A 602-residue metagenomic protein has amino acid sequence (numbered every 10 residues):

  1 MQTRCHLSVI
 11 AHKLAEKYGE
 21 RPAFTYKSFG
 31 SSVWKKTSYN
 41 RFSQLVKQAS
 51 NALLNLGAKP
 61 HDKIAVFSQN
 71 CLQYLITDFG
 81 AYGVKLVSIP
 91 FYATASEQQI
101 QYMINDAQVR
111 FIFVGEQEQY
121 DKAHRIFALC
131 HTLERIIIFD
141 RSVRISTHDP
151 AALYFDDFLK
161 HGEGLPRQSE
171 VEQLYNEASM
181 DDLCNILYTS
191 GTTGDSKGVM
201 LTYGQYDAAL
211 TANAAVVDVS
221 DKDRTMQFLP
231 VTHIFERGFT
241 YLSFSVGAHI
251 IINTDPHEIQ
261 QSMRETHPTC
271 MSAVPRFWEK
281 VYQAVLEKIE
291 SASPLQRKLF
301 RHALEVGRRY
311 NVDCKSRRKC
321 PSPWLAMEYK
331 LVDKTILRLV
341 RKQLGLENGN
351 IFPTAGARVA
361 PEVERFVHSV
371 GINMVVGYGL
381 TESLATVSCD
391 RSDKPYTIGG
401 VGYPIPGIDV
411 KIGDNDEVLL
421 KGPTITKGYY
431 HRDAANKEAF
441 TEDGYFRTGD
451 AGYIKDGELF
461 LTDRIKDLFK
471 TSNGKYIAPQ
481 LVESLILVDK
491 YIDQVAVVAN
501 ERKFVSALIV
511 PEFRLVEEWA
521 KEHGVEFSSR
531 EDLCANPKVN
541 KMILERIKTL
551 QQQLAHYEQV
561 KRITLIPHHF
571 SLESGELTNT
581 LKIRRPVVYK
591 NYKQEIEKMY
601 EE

Functional and structural regions predicted by a protein language model:
G19-P22, I137-I138, E163-Y188, D195 (+1 more regions): Conserved pre-ATP/AMP-binding loop-to-beta segment of ANL
F24-C71, L75-F79, S96-Q101, Y154-E163 (+1 more regions): Conserved AMP-binding/adenylate-forming core of the ANL superfamily
S28-S31, Y120-S179, V285-L339: ANL superfamily adenylate-forming
K36-N40, C184-L210: Conserved AMP-binding A3 loop
K47-Q48, M180, V199-S220, R338: Conserved structural elements of the adenylate-forming
L56, G83-H161, M542-K548: Structural core segment of the AMP-binding/adenylate-forming
D207-R224, V231-K334, N348: Conserved AMP-binding/adenylation subdomain of ANL enzymes
P404-T471, V488: Conserved ATP-binding/catalytic segment of the ANL
